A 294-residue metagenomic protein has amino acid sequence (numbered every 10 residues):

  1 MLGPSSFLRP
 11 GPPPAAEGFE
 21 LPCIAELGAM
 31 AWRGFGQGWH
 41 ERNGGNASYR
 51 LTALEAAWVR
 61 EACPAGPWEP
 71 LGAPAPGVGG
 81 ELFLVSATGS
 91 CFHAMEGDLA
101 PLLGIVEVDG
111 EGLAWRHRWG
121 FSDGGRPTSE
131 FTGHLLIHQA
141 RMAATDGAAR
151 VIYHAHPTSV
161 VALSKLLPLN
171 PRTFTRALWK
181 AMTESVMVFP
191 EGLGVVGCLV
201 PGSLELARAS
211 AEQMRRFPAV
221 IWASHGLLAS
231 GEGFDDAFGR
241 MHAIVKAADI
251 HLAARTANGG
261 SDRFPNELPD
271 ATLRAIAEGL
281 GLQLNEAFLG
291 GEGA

Functional and structural regions predicted by a protein language model:
L2-A294: Glycine-rich flexible loops
